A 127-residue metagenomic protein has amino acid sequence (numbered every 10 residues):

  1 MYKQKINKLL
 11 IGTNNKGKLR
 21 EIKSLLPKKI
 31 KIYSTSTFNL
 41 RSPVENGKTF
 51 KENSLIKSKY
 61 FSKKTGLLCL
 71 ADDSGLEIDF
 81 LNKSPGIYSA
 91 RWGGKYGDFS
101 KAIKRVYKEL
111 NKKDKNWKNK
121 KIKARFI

Functional and structural regions predicted by a protein language model:
Y2-G12, K16-I127: Anionic-ligand binding patches
